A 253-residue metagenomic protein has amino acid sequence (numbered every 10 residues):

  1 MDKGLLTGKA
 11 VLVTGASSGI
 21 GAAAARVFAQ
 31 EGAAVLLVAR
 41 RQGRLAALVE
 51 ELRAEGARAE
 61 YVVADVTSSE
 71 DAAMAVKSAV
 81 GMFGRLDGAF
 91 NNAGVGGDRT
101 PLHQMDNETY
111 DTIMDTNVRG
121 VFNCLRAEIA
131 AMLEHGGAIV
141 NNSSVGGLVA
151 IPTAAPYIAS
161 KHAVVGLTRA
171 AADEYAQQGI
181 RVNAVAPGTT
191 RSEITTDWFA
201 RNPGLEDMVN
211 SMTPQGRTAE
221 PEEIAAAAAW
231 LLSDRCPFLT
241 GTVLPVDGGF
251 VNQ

Functional and structural regions predicted by a protein language model:
D2, G96-R99, V149, A229 (+1 more regions): Short C-terminal tail/terminal secondary-structure segment of NAD(P)H-dependent dehydrogenase/reductase domains
A10, S17-S18: Conserved glycine-rich cofactor-binding loop
E31-L48: Conserved glycine-rich Rossmann-like NAD(P)H-binding loop of the short-chain dehydrogenase/reductase
T100-L102, D106-D111, V209: Substrate-binding pocket helix/loop in short-chain dehydrogenase/reductase
M114, L125, S160, T168: Active-site helix of classical SDR
A130, D173-Q177, P237: Alpha-helical segment proximal to the catalytic Tyr-Lys
S144: Residue(s) in the substrate-gating loop at a strand-loop-helix junction that position the organic substrate next
